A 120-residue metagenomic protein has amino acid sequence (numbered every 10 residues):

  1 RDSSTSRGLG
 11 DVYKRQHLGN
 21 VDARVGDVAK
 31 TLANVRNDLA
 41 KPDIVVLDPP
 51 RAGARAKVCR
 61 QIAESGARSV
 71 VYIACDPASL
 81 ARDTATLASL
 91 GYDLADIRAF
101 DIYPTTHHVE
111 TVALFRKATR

Functional and structural regions predicted by a protein language model:
R1-Y13: Single conserved hydrophobic/aromatic residue that forms the stacking wall/gate of nucleotide- or nucleobase-binding
D2-S4, N20, L47: N-terminal hydrophobic or amphipathic segments with adjacent small-residue motifs that include Sec signal peptides
L9, V109-E110: A structure-centric signal for secondary-structure junctions around beta-strands
D11-V21: Short, conserved SAM-binding/catalytic segment of Class I S-adenosyl-L-methionine-dependent methyltransferases
A23-V109, R116: S-adenosylmethionine
A118-R120: Flexible, glycine-/basic-rich loop-and-beta segments that form/coincide with the SAM-dependent methyltransferase
